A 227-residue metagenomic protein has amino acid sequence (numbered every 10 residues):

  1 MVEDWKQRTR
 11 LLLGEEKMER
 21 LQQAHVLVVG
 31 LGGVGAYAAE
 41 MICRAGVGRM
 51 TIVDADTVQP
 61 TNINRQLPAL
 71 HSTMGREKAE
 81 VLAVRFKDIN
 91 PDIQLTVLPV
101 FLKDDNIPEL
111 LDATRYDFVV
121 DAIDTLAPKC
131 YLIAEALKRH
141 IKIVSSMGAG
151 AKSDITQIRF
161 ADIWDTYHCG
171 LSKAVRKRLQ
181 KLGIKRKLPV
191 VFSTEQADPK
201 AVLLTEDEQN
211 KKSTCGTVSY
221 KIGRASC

Functional and structural regions predicted by a protein language model:
M1-V26, P60: N-terminal charged helix/coil linker that caps or initiates catalytic domains
V2, T114-F118, I123-P128, K138 (+4 more regions): Glycine-rich phosphate/adenylate-binding loop
V28-G30, V53: Conserved N-terminal Rossmann-fold NAD(P)-binding element of oxidoreductases
V34: Hydrophobic/small residue at the entry helix of a nucleotide-binding pocket
V47, I52-N90: Glycine-rich phosphate-binding loop and adjoining beta1-alpha1-beta2 segment of Rossmann-like nucleotide-binding folds
P99-F101: Conserved acidic residues
D105-Y116: Short amphipathic alpha-helix with an adjacent loop that forms part of the alpha/beta core around
